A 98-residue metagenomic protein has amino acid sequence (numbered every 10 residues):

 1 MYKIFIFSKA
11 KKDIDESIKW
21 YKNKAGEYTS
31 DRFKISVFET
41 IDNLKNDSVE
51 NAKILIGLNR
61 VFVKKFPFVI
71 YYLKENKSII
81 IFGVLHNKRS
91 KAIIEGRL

Functional and structural regions predicted by a protein language model:
M1-L58: Basic, Lys/Arg-enriched alpha-helical interface segments
S8, D13, N51, F68-I70 (+1 more regions): A broad, structure-centric signal for solvent-exposed, well-ordered loop/edge residues that line or flank functional
K22-N23, F66-F68: Proteins with a high burden of low-complexity, intrinsically disordered sequence enriched in S/T/G/P/A and R, requiring
G57-R60, I93: A broadly tuned preference for mixed-charge, low-complexity surface segments
F62-K64: A short catalytic or substrate-binding loop motif that flags glycine-/basic-rich loops and adjacent residues that bind
V69, L73-L98: Enriched for short, Lys/Arg-rich terminal
